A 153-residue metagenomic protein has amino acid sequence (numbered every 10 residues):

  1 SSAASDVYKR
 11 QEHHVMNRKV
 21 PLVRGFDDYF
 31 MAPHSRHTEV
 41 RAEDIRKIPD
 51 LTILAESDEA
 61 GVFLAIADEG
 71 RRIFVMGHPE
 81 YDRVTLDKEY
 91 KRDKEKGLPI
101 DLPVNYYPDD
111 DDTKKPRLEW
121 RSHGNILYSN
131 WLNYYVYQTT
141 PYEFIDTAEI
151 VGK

Functional and structural regions predicted by a protein language model:
S1-S2, S57: Short linear Ser/Thr-Pro motifs
S2-Y8: Short, small-residue-biased leader/transition segments that mark boundaries at the very start of proteins
K9-A32: Cysteine-dependent PTP/DSP-like catalytic domain, specifically the C-terminal lobe
G25-R71, V75-G77: Catalytic beta-strand/loop cores that center a nucleophilic Ser/Cys/Thr and support acyl-enzyme chemistry
P79-K153: Acyltransferase
